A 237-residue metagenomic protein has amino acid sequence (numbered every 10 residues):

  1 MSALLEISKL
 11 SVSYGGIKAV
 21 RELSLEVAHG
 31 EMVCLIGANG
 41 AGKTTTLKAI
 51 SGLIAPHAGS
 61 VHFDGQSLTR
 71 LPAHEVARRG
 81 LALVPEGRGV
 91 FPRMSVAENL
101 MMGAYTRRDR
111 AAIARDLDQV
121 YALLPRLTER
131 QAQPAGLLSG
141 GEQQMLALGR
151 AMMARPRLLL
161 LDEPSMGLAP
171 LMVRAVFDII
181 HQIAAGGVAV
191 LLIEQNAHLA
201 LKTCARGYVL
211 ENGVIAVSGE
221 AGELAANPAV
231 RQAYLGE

Functional and structural regions predicted by a protein language model:
G15, L71, V96-R115, L123-T128 (+2 more regions): ABC-type ATPase nucleotide-binding domains, specifically the catalytic core motifs of the NBD
I36-A38: The feature captures the beta-strand-to-loop junction immediately N-terminal to the Walker
S51: Helix-to-loop junction immediately C-terminal to a conserved catalytic motif
G59-Q66, R79, A112-L117, G219: Conserved ABC transporter NBD signature motif
P134-L138, E142: Conserved ABC ATPase signature
A151-M152: ABC ATPase C-loop
R155: Conserved catalytic motifs of ABC-family nucleotide-binding domains
